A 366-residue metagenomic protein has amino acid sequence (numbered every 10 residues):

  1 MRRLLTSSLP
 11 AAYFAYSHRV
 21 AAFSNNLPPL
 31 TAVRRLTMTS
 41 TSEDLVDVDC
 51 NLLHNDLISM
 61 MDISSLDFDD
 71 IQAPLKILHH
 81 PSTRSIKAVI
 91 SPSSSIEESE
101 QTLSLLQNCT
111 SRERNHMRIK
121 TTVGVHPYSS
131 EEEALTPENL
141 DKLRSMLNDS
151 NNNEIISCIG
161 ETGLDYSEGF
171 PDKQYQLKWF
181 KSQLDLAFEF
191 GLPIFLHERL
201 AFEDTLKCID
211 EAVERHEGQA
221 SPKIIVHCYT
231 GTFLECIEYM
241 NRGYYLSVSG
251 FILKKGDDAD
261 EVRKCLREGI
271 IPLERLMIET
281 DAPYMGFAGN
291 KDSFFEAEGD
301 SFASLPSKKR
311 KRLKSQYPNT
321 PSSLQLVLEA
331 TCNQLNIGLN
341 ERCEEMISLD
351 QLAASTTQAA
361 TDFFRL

Functional and structural regions predicted by a protein language model:
L4-L5, L9, Y16, F23-L366: Mid-domain alpha/beta scaffold segments of enzyme catalytic cores
